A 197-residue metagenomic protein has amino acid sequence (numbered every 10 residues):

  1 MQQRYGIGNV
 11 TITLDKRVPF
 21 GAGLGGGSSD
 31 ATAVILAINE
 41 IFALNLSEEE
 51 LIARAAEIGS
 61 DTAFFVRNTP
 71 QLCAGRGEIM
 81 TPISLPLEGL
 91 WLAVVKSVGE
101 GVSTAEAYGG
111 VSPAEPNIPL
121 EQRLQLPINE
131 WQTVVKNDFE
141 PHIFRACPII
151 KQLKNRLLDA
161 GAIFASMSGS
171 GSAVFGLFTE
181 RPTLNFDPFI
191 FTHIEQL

Functional and structural regions predicted by a protein language model:
M1-V18: Helix-rich "cap/lid" substructures immediately adjacent to catalytic or cofactor-binding pockets
V10-L14, A165, T192: Generic structural signal for residues in well-ordered beta-strands
T13-D15, R54, F65, S168: Solvent-exposed beta-strand sheet faces enriched in polar/charged residues
A22-E48: DPxDG-like acidic metal-binding loop motif
G26-G27, M167-S172: Glycine-rich beta-strand-to-loop/alpha-helix junction loops that act as flexible
N45-P82: Glycine/threonine-rich beta-strand-loop-alpha-helix active-site module that forms ligand/phosphate-binding
R67-F164, T179-L197: Conserved, helical-rich catalytic subdomain that frames metal- and/or nucleotide-binding sites in enzyme alpha/beta
F175-L177: Short hydrophobic/aromatic beta-strand micro-patches that form the beta-sheet surface supporting nucleotide- or nucleic
